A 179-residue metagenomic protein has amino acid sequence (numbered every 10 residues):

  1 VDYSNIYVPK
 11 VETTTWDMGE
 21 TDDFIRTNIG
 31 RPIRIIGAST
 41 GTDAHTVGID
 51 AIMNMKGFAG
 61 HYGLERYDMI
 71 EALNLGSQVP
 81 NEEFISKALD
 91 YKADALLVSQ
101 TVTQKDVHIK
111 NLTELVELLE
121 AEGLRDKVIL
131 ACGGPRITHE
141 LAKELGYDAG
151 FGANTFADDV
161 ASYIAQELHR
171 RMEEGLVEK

Functional and structural regions predicted by a protein language model:
V1-T14, L96: Helix-enriched interaction subdomains in cytosolic or periplasmic regions, typified by TIR/SEFIR signaling/NADase cores
V11-G19, Y62: Long, contiguous binding/interaction regions
I25-N28, A88: Replace "in large, NTP-powered and nucleic-acid-processing enzymes" with "in large, NTP-powered factors and other
T27-I35: A short, charged/proline- and glycine-enriched loop that marks the coil->beta-strand transition at the N-terminal
I36-T40: Short hydrophobic segments within beta-strands
T46-I49, M53, F58, Y62-D148 (+1 more regions): Cofactor-cradling patches in redox/metallo enzymes
D158-K179: A charged, well-structured terminal subsegment
